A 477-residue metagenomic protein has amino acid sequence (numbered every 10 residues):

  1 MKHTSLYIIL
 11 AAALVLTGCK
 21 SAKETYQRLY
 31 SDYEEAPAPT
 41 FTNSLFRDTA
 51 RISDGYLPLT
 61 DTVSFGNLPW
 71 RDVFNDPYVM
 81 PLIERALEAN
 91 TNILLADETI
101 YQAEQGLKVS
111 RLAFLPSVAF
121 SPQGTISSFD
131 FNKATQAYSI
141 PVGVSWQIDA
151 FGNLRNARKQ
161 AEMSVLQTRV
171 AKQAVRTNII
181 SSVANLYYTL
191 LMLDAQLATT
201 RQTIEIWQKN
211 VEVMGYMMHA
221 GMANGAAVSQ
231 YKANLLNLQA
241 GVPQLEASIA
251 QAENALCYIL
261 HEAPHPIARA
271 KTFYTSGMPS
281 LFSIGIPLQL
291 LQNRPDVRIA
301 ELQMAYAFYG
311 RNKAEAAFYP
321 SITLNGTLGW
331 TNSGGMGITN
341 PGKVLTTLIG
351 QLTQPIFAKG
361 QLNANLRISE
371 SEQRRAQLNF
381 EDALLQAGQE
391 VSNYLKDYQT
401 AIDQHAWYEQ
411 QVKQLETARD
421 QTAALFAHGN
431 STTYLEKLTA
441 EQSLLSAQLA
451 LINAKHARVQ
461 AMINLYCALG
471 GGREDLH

Functional and structural regions predicted by a protein language model:
M1-L6: Bacterial N-terminal signal peptides that target proteins for export
C19-G106, D194, N224, T275-A305 (+2 more regions): Bacterial Sec-pathway N-terminal export signals of envelope proteins
D48-T49, Y56-N75, E84, S121-S145 (+5 more regions): Small/polar, glycine/serine/threonine/aspartate-rich low-complexity segments that form flexible
L59-S64, D72, E205, M222-N224 (+3 more regions): Short, solvent-exposed, mixed-charge loop/turn linkers that connect secondary-structure elements
P81, A137-S139, N185, Q230 (+2 more regions): Transmembrane beta-barrel architecture of outer-membrane proteins
L94, F114-T135, S145-N178, T189 (+4 more regions): Small/polar (Gly/Ser/Thr/Ala-rich) solvent-exposed segments that form structured loops/beta-strands/short helices used
A96-S110, V175, S181-R201, K209-Y216 (+6 more regions): Amphipathic alpha-helical coiled-coil segments
